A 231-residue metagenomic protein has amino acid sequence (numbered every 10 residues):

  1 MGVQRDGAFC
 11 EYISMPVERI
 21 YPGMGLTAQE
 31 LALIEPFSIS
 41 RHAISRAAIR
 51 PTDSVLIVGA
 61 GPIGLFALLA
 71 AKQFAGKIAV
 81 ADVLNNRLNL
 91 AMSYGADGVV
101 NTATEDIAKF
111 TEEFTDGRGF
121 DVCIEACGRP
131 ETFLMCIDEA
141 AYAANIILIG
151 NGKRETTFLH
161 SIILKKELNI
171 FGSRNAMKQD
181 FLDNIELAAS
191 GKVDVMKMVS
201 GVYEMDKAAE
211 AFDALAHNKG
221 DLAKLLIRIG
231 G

Functional and structural regions predicted by a protein language model:
M1-I20: Glycine-rich phosphate/adenylate-binding loop and adjacent beta-alpha elements of nucleotide- or dinucleotide-binding
Y12, A32, A60, V80-A81 (+5 more regions): Glycine- and other small-residue-rich loops at beta-strand/loop junctions that grip anionic moieties
R19-Q29, K166-E167, K192: Glycine/charged-rich beta-loop-alpha catalytic/anionic-binding loops adjacent to active sites
Y21, A79, N145-I147, F171 (+1 more regions): Structural detector of well-ordered beta-strand residues that form the stable sheet scaffold of enzyme domains
L26-T104: Mid-domain Rossmann-like dinucleotide-binding core that forms the NAD(H)/NADP(H) cofactor-binding site
A47, N89, Y94-N169: Glycine-rich cofactor phosphate-binding loops and adjacent beta1-alpha1 units of small-molecule cofactor enzyme domains
L84, G152, A176: Residues in the short beta-alpha loop(s) of Rossmann-like NAD(P)-binding domains
L134-D138, K178-G231: C-terminal hydrophobic helical "lid"/dimerization subdomain of Rossmann-like NAD(P)H-dependent oxidoreductases
